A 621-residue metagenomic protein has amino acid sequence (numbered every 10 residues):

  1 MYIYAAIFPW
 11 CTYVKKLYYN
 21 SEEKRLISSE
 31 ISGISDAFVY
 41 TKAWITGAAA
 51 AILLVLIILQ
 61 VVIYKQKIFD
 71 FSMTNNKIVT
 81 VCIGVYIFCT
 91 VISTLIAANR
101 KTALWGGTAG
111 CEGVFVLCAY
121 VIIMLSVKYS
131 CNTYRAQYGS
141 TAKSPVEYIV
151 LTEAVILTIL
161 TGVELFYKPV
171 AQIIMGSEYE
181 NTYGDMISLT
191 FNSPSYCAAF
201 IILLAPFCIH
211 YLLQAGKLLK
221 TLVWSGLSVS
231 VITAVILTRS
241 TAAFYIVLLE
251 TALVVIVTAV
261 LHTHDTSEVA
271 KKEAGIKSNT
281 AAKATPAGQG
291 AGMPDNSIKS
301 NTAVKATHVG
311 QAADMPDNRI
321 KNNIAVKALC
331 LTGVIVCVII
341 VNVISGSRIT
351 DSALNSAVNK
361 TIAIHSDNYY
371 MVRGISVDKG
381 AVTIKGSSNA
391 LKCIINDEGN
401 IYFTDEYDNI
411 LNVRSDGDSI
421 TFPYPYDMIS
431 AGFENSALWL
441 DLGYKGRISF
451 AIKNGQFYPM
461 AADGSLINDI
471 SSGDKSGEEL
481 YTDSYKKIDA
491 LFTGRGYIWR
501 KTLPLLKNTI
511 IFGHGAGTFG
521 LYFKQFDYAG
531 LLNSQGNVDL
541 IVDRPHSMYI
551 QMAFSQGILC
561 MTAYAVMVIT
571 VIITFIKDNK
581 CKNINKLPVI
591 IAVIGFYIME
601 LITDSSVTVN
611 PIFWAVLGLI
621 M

Functional and structural regions predicted by a protein language model:
M1-T12, W44-Q60, C82-I96, G113-Y134 (+9 more regions): Alpha-helical transmembrane segments of multi-pass inner-membrane proteins
Y13-Y19, T94-A103: Juxtamembrane "helix-exit" motif on the non-cytosolic side of transmembrane helices
E22-V39, T102-A103, G176-T190, Y497 (+1 more regions): Juxtamembrane membrane-water interface segments that cap and precede transmembrane helices
E23-T90: Hydrophobic alpha-helical transmembrane segments in multi-pass integral membrane proteins
A103-V114: Non-cytosolic membrane-interface motifs at loop->transmembrane helix junctions
S193, A381, D463-V542, Q556-T562: TM-adjacent membrane-interface loops and short helices in multi-pass inner/ER membrane proteins
K283-G292, N296-K305: Intrinsically disordered, low-complexity repeat regions of secreted/extracellular protein precursors
S419, P425-A490, L505: Long, low-complexity, polar/charged, intrinsically disordered or flexibly structured peripheral segments
